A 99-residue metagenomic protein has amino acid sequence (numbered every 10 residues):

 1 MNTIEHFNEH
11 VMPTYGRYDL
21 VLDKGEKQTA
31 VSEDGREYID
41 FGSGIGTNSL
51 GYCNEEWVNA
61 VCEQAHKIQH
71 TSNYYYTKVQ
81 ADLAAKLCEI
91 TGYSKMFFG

Functional and structural regions predicted by a protein language model:
M1-T29, K86: Active-site-adjacent loop/helix segments that line or gate small-molecule/cofactor pockets in enzymes
E9, E37-G99: Glycine-rich loop-to-alpha-helix module at the N-terminal edge of alpha/beta enzyme cores
S32-E33: Short, acidic, Ser/Thr-enriched surface-loop or helix-capping motifs
